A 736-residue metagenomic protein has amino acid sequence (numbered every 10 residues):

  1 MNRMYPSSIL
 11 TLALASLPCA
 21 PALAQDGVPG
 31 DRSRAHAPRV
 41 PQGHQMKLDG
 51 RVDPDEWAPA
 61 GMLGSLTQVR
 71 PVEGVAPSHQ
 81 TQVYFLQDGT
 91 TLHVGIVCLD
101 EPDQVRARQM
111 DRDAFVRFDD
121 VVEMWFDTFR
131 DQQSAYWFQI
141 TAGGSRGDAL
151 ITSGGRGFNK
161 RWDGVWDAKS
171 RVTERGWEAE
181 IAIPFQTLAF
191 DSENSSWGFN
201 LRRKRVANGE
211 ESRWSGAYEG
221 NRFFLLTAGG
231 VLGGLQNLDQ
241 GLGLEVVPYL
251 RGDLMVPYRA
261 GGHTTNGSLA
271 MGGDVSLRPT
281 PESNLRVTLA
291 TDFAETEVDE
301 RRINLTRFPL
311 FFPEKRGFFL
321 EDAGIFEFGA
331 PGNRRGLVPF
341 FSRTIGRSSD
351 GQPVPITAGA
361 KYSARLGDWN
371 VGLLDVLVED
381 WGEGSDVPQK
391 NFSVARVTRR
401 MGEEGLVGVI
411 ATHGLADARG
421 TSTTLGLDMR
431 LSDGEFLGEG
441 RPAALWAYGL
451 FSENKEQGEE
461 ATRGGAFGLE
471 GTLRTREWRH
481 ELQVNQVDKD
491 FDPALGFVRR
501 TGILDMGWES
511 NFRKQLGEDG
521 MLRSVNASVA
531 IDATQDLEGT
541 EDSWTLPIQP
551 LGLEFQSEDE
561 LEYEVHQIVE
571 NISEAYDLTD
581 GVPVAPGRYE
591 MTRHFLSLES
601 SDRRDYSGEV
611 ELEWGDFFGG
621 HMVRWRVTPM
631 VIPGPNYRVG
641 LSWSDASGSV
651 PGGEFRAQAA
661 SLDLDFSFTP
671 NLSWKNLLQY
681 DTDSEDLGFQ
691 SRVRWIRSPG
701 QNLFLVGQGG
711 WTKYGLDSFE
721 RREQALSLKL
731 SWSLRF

Functional and structural regions predicted by a protein language model:
M1-Y5: N-terminal secretory signal peptides that target proteins for export/translocation
S8-P18: Bacterial N-terminal signal peptides
A24-R400, G408, R419: Structural preference for beta-rich elements and adjacent junctions enriched in aromatics
P184-F190, F224-D239, P279-S283, D322-F326 (+14 more regions): Outer-membrane beta-barrel proteins
E219-Q240, E379-G438, E560-E613, R624 (+1 more regions): Outer-membrane beta-barrel transmembrane domain signature of Gram-negative proteins, especially the mid-to-C-terminal
D239-R286, F392-N454, D519, S524-S528 (+5 more regions): Surface-exposed extracellular loop regions of Gram-negative outer-membrane beta-barrel proteins
G262-H263, T306, D350, E383-P388 (+5 more regions): Alpha-helix capping and helix-loop boundary segments enriched in small/acidic/polar residues
P355, G440-P442, Y448-F736: Exposed, low-structure sequence patches enriched in small/polar residues
